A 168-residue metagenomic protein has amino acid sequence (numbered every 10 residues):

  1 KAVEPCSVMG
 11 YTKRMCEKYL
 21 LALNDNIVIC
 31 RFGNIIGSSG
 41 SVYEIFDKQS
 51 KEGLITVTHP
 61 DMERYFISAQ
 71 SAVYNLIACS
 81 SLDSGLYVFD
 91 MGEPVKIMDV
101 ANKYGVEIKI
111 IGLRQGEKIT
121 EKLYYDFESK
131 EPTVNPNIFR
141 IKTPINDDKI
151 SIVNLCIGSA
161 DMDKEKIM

Functional and structural regions predicted by a protein language model:
C6, K13-M168: Strand-loop microenvironment adjacent to phosphate/nucleotide-handling motifs in alpha/beta enzyme folds
